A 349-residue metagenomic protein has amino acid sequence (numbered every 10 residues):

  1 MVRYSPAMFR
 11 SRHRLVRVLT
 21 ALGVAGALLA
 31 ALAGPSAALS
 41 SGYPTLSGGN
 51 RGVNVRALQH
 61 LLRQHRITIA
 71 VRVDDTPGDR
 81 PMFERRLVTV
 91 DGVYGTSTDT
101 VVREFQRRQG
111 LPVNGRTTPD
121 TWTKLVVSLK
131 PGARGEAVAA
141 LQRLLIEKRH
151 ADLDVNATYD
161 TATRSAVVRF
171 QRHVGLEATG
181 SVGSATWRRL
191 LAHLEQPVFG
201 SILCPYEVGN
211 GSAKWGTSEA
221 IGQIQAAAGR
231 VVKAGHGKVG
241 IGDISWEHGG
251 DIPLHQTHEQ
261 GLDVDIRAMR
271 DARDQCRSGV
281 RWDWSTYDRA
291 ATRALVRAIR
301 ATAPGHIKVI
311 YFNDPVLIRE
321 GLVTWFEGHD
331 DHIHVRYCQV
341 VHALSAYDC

Functional and structural regions predicted by a protein language model:
V2-H236: Cell-envelope/ECM-targeting effectors and their regulatory/trafficking segments
Y4, M8-F9, L39, I252-M269: A broadly structural signal marking compact, well-ordered functional cores that mediate small-ligand/cofactor/substrate
I67, H150, A234-V239, L262-V264 (+1 more regions): Loop/turn elements at helix/coil->beta-strand transitions in domains of secreted/extracellular proteins
L129-K130, D243-S245, A268-R270: Generic secondary-structure microfeatures
Q142, H193-I202, L262-S278: A structural motif
R188, K214, S218, H255 (+2 more regions): Catalytic cores and adjacent binding grooves of peptidoglycan-active enzymes
Q223-H255, K308-T324: Extended, low-complexity, intrinsically disordered C-terminal regulatory tails of eukaryotic serine/threonine kinases
